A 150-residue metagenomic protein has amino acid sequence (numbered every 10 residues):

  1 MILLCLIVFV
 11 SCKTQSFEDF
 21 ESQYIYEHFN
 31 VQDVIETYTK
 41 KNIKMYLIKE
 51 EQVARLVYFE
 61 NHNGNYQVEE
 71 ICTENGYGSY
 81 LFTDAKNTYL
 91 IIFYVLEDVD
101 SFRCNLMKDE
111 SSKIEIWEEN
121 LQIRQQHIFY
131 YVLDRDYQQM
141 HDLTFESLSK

Functional and structural regions predicted by a protein language model:
M1-V10: Sec-dependent bacterial lipoprotein signal peptides
I7, Q15-E18, E27, H127 (+1 more regions): Short non-domain terminal segments
C12-C72: N-terminal export/targeting and maturation segments
E50-K150: Extracytoplasmic electrostatic interaction patches
